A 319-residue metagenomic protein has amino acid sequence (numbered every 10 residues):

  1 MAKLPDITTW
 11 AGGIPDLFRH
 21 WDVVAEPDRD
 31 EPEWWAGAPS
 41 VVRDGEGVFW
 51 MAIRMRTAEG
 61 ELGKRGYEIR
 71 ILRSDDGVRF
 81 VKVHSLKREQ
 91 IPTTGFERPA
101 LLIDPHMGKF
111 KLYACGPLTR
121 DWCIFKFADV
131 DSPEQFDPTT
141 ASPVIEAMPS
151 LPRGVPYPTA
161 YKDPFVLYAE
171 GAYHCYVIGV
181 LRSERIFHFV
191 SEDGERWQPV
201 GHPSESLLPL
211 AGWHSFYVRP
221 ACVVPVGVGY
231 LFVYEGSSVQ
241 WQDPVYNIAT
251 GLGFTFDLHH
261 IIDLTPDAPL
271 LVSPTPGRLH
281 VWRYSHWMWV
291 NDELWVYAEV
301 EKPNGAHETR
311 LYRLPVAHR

Functional and structural regions predicted by a protein language model:
M1-T94, L102-S215, V224-R278, W289-R319: Beta-rich carbohydrate-recognition and catalytic domains
G95-P99, V218-R219, W282-R283: Repeated scaffold domains used in trafficking and secretory/extracellular systems, primarily beta-propellers
H286: Conserved active-site neighborhood of enzyme catalytic/cofactor-binding cores
